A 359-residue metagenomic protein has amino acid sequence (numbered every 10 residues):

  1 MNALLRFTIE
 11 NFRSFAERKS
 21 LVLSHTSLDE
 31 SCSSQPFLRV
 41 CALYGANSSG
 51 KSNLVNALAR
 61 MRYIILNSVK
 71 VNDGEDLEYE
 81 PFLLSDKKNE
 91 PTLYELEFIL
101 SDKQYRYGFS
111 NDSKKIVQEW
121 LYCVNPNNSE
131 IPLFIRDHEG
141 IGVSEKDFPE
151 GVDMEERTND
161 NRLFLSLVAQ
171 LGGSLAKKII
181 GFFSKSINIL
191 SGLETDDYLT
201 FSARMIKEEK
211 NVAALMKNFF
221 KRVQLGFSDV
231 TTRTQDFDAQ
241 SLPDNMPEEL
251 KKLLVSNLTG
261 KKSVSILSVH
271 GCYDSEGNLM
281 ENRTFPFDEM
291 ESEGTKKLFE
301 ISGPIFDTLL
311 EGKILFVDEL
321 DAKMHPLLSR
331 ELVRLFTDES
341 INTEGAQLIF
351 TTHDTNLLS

Functional and structural regions predicted by a protein language model:
M1, K87-E90, L258-K262: A short catalytic or substrate-binding loop motif that flags glycine-/basic-rich loops and adjacent residues that bind
M1-L66, S275-S359: Switch/communication elements of ASCE P-loop NTPase nucleotide-binding domains
I9, L96-L100, C123, H270-E276: Short acidic, glycine-rich loop/turn motifs
F15, S101-Y105, K115, N128 (+1 more regions): Short acidic/polar mixed-charge low-complexity motifs
C41-A42, V55-Y107, D112-I116: Conserved P-loop NTP-binding catalytic core
I65, V264-I266: A generic "structured core" feature
R106-M246: Electropositive, glycine-dotted interaction segments that contact anionic polymers or phosphate-rich ligands
Q240-S263: Mixed-charge, low-complexity intrinsically disordered segments
